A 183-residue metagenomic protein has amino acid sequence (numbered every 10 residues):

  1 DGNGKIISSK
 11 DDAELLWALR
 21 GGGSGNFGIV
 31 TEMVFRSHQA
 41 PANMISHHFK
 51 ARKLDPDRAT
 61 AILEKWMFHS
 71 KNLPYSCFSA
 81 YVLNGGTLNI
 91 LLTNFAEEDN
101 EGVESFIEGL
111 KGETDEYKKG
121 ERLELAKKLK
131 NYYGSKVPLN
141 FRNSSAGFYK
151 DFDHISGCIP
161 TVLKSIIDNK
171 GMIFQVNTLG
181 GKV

Functional and structural regions predicted by a protein language model:
D1-V183: Soluble FAD-dependent oxygen oxidases
